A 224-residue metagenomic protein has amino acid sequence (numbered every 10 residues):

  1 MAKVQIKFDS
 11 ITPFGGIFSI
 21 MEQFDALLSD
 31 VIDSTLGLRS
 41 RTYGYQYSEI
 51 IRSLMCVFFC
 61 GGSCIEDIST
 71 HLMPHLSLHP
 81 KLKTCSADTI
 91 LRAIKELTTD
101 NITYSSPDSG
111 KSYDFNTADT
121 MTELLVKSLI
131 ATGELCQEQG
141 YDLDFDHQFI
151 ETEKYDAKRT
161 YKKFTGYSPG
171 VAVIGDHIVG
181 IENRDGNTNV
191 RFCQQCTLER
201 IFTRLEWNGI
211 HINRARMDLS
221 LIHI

Functional and structural regions predicted by a protein language model:
M1-F164, V171-N189, Q195-I210: Dynamic "connector" segments at or just before major functional cores
N213-D218: Short catalytic-loop micro-motif centered on adjacent basic/acidic residues
I222-I224: Conserved small/polar residues in nucleotide/adenosyl-binding loops
